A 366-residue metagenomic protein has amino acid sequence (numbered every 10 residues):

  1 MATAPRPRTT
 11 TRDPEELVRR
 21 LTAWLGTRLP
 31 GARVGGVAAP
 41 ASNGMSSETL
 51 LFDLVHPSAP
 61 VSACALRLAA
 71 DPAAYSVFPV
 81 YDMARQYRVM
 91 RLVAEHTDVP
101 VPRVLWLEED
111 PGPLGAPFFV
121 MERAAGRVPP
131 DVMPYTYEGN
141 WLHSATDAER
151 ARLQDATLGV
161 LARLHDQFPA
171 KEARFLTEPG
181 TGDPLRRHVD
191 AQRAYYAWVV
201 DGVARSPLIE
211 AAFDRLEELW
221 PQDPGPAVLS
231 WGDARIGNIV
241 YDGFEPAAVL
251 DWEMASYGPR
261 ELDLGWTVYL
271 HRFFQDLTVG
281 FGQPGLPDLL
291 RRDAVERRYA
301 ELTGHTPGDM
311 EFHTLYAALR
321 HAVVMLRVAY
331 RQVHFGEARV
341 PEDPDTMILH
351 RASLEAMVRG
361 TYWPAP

Functional and structural regions predicted by a protein language model:
A2-G31: Juxta-kinase regulatory segment immediately upstream of eukaryotic protein kinase catalytic domains
A38-A211, L219-W220, P224-P226: ATP-binding pocket architecture of kinase catalytic cores
S230: Conserved catalytic-core element of eukaryotic-like protein kinases
D233: Conserved catalytic-loop position in the HRD/HxD motif
L250-A255: Activation of the activation-loop gatekeeper triad in protein kinase-fold domains
L262-T303, A317-G336: Active-site activation/catalytic loop segments of kinase-like enzymes and analogous catalytic loops in related
H305, D309, R320-P366: Helical subdomain adjoining the active site within ATP-dependent kinase catalytic cores
